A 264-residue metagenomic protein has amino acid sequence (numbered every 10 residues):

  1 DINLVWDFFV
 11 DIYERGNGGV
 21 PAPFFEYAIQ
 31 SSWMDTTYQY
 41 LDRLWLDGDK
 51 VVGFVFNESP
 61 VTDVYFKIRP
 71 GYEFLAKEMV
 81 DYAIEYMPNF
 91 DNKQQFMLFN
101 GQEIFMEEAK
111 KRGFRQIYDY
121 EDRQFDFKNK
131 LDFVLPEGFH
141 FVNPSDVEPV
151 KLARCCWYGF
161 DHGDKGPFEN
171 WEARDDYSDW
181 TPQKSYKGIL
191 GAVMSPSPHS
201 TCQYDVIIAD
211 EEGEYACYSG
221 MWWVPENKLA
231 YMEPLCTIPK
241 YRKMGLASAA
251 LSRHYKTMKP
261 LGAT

Functional and structural regions predicted by a protein language model:
D1-Y27, V134-K184: Short amphipathic alpha-helix that is part of the acyltransferase structural core
V10-M87, A216-A230, I238: Conserved donor-binding loop and adjoining core beta-sheet/short helix segment in diverse acyl/aminoacyl transferases
V20-S32, N57-V61, G163-L235: A conserved beta-strand-loop-helix scaffold within acyl/acetyltransferase catalytic domains
Y40, D91-N92, P260-A263: Short, high-confidence coil segments that cap the C-terminus of an alpha-helix and link into the following beta-strand
L46-G48, F125, A209-E211: Active-site beta-strand termini and strand-to-loop segments that position acidic
E58-D63, I68-G138: Acyl-donor-binding surface of acyltransferase catalytic domains
E73-E85, T237-P239, K243-P260: Conserved acetyl-CoA-binding loop-helix of GNAT-fold acetyltransferases
L152, C217-S219, K228-E233, Y241-G245 (+1 more regions): Extended hydrophobic-aromatic, low-complexity segments
